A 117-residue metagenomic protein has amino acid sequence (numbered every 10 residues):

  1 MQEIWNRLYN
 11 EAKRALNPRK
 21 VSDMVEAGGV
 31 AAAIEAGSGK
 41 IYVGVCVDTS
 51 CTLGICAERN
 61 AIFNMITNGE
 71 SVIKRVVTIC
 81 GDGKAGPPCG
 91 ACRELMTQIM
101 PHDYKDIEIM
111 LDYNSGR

Functional and structural regions predicted by a protein language model:
M1-V25, E70-R117: C-terminal binding/interaction regions
G29-A36, K40: Short beta-strand scaffold segments in enzyme catalytic cores
V45-G54: Compact, glycine-rich, soluble single-domain proteins
G54-I55, A85: Short, conserved glycine- and acidic-residue-centered signature motifs in active-site or ligand-binding loops
C56, N64-V72: Active-site- and interface-proximal helix/loop "cap" or "latch" segments in soluble metabolic and energy-transducing
N60, N64-M65, P88: Feature captures the catalytic cores and cofactor-binding loops of soluble hydro-lyases/lyases that act on carboxylate
